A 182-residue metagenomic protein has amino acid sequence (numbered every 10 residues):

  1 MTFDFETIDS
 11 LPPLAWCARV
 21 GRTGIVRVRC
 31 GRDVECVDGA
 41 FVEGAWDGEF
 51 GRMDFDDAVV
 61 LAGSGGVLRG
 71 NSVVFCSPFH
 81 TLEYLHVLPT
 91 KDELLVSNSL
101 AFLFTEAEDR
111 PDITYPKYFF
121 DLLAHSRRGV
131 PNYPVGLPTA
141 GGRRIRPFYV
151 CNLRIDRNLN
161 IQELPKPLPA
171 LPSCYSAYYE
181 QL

Functional and structural regions predicted by a protein language model:
M1-L182: Cysteine-centered catalytic environments shared across enzyme families
